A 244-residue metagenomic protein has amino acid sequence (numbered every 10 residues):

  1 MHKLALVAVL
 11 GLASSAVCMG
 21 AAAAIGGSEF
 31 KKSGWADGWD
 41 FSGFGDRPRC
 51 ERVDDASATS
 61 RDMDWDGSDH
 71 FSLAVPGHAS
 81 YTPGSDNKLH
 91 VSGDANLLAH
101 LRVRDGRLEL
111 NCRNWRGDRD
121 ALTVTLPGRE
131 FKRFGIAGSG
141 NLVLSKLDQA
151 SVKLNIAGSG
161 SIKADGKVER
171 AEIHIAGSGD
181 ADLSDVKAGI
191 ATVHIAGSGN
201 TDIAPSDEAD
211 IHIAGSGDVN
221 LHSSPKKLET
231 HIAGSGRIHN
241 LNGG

Functional and structural regions predicted by a protein language model:
M1-A157, S161-A176, D180-D185, I190-G244: Intrinsically disordered, low-complexity terminal regions
